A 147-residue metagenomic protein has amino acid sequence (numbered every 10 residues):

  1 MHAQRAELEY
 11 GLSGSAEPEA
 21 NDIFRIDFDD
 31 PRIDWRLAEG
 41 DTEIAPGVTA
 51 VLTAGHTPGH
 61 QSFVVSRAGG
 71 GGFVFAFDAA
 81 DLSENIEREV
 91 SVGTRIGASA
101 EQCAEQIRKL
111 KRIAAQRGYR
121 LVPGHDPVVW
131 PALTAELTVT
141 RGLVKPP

Functional and structural regions predicted by a protein language model:
H2-L52, A100-G118: Metallo-beta-lactamase
A6, P58, P127: Flexible loop residues that form catalytic and substrate-binding hotspots at small-molecule/glycan-binding clefts
D29-S83: Catalytic core of the metallo-beta-lactamase
V64, G69-P147: Cap/insert and terminal regions of metallo-dependent hydrolase folds
